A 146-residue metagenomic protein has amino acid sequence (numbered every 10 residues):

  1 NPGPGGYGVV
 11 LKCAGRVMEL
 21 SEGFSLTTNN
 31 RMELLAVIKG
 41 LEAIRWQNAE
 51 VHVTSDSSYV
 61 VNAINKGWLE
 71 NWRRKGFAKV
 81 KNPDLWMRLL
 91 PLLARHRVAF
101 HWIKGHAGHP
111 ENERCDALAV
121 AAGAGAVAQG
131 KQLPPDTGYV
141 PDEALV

Functional and structural regions predicted by a protein language model:
N1-L35, K39-A49, G125-Q129, L133-P134 (+1 more regions): RNase H-like nuclease fold core
N1-P4, V37-R114, L118, G123: RNase H catalytic domain
M87-L90, P135, Y139: Conserved "HGTGT" condensation-loop signature of ketosynthase/thiolase-family condensing enzymes that catalyze
F100-A107, G130-G138: Short, surface-exposed recognition loops or helix-turn segments adjacent to catalytic cores
